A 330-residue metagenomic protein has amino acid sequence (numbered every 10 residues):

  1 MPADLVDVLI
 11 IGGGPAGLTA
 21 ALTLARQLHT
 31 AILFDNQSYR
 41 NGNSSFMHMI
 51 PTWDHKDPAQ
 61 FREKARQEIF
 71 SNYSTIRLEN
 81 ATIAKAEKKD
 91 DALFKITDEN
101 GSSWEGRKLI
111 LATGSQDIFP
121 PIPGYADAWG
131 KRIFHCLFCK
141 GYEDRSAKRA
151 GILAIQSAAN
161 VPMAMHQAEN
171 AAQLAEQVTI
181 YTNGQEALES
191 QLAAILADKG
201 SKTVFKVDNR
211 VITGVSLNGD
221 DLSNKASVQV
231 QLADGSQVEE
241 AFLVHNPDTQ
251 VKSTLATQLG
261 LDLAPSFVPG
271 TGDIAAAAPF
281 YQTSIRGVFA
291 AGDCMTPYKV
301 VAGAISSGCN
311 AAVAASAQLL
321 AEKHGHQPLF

Functional and structural regions predicted by a protein language model:
M1-L5, L329-F330: Eukaryotic N-terminal targeting leaders
A3-V6, I76-K148, P269-T271, A275-P279: FAD-binding core/adjacent interface of flavoenzyme oxidoreductases
V6-E63, A158-E186: Beta1-alpha1 glycine-rich phosphate/pyrophosphate-binding loop at the start of Rossmann-like nucleotide-binding domains
A21-L22, M165-E169, A291-F330: A conserved FAD-binding loop/helix module that cradles the flavin
E63-D91, K95-D98, A175-D273, L320-F330: A Rossmann-like FAD-binding core segment of flavoenzymes
D127-D144, N246-V300, N310, A317: FAD-site-proximal beta/loop scaffold in flavoenzymes
A128-L174, T179: Conserved FAD-binding catalytic core of PHBH/FMO-like flavoproteins
